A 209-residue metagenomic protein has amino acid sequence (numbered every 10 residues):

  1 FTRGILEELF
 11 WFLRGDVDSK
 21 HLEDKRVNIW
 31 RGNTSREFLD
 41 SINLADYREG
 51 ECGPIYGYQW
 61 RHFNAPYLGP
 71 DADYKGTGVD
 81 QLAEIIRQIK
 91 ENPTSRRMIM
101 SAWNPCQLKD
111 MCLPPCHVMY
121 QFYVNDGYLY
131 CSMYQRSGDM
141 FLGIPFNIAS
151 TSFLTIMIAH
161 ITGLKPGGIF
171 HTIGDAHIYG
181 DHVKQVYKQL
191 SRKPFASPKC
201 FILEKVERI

Functional and structural regions predicted by a protein language model:
F1-I209: Terminal, non-catalytic protein-protein interaction segments that mediate quaternary/complex assembly
